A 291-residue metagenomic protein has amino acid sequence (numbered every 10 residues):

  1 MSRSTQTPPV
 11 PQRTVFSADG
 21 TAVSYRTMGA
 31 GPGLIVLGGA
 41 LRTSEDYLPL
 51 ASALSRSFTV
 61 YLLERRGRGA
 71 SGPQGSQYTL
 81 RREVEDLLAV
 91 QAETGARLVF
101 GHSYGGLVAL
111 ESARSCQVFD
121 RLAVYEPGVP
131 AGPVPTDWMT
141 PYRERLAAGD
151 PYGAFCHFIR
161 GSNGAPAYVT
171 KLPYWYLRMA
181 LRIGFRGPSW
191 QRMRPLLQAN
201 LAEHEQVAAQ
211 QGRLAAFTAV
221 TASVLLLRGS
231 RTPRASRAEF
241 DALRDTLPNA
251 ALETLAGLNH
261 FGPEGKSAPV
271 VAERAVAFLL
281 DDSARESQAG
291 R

Functional and structural regions predicted by a protein language model:
T14-A70: Conserved HGGG/HGGXW glycine-rich cap/lid loop of the alpha/beta-hydrolase fold
F16, M28, E253-N259: Short glycine-rich catalytic loops that host catalytic nucleophiles or stabilize transition states across multiple
Y61-F100, Y104, P269-E273: Active-site loop/oxyanion-hole signature of alpha/beta-hydrolase fold enzymes
E64-R68, G128, A256-N259: Short beta-to-alpha linker loops that shape the active-site pocket of alpha/beta-hydrolase fold enzymes
A96-P133: Conserved hydrolase catalytic core segment
A131-P188, H204: Helix-rich cap/lid subdomain of alpha/beta-hydrolase
P188-D245, T254: Conserved serine/cysteine hydrolase catalytic core
L255-P269: Catalytic histidine-centered segment of alpha/beta-hydrolase-like enzymes
